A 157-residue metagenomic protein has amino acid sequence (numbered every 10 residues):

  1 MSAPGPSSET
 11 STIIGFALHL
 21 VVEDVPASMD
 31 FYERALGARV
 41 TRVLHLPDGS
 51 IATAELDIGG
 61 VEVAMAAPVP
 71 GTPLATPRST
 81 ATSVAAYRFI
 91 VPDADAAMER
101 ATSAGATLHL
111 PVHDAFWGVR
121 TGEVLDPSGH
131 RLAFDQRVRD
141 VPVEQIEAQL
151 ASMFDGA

Functional and structural regions predicted by a protein language model:
S2-H19, D30, L36-I90, D95-L125 (+1 more regions): Vicinal oxygen chelate
V21-E23: Short, surface-exposed ligand-recognition loops at beta-strand->loop->(often short) alpha-helix junctions that present
P127-L132: Short, glycine-anchored, charge-dense loop/turn motifs used at functional sites
